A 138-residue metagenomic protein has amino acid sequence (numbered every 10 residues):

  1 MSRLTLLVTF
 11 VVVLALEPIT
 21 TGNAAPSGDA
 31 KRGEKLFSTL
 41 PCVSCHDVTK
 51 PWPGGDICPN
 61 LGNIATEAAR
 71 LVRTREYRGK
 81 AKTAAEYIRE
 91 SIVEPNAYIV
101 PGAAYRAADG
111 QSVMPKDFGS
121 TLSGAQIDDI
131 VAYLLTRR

Functional and structural regions predicted by a protein language model:
M1-R3: N-terminal secretory signal peptides that target proteins for export/translocation
T5-P18: Bacterial N-terminal signal peptides
A15-S27: Bacterial Sec-dependent signal peptides at the C-terminal "C-region" and cleavage site
P26, A107-R138: C-terminal capping alpha-helices of c-type cytochrome domains
P26-K82, V93-A107, T136-R138: Periplasmic/extracellular electron-transfer cofactor-ligation site, primarily the c-type cytochrome heme-c attachment
D56, Y87, D109-Q111: Extracytoplasmic
G79-E86, T121-A125: Soluble non-cytosolic domains of exported or imported proteins
